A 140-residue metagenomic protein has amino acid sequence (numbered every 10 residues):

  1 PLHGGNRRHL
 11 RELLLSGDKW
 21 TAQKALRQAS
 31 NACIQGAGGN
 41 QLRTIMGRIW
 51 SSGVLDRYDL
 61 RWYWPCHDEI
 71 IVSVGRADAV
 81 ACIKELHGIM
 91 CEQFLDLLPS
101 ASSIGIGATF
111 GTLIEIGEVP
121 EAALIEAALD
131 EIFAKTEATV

Functional and structural regions predicted by a protein language model:
P1-V140: Conserved catalytic core of nucleotide polymerization and phosphodiester-bond processing enzymes
